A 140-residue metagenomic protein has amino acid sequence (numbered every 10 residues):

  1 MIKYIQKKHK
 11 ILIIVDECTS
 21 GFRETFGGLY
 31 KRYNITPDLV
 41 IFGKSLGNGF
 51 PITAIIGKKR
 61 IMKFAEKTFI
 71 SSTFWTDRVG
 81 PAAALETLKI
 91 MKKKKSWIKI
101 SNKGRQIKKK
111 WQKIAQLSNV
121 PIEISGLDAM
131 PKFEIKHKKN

Functional and structural regions predicted by a protein language model:
M1-N140: Conserved N-terminal phosphate-binding loop of PLP-dependent enzymes in the Aspartate aminotransferase
